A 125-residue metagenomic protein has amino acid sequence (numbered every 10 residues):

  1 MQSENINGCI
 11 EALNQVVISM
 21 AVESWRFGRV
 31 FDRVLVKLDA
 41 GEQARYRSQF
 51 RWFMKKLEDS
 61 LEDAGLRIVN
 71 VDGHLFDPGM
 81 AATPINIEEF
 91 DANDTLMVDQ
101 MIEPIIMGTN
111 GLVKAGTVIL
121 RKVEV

Functional and structural regions predicted by a protein language model:
M1-A44, W52-V125: Extended, amphipathic alpha-helical stalk segments that mediate dimerization and serve as stator/scaffold rods within
